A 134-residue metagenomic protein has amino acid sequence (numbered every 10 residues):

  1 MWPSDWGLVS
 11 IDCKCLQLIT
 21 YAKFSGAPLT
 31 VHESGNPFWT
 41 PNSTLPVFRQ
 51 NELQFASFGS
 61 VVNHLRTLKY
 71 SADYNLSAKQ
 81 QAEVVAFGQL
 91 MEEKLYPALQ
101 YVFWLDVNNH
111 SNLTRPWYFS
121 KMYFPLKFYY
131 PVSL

Functional and structural regions predicted by a protein language model:
M1-P131: GST-like domain detector, emphasizing the conserved glutathione-binding G-site in the N-terminal thioredoxin-like
L134: A contiguous, well-structured pocket-lining segment that forms one wall/lid of small-molecule binding clefts in soluble
